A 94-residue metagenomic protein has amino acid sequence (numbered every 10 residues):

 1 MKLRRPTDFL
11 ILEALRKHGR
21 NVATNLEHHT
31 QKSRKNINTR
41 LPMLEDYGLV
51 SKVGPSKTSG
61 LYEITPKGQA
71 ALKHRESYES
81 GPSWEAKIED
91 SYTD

Functional and structural regions predicted by a protein language model:
M1-I11: Short alpha-helical segments that sit at the start of domains
P6, G54-L61: Short, Lys/Arg-rich nucleic-acid/phosphate-binding segment
L10-H18: Short amphipathic alpha-helical elements of helix-turn-helix/winged-helix folds
E13, T24, P42: Residues within the helices of the helix-turn-helix
R20-H29: Short acidic, hydrophobic short linear motifs in intrinsically disordered regions
K32-D46: Short amphipathic alpha-helical interaction segments
D46-P55: A short, conserved structural fragment
Q69, K73-D94: Amphipathic alpha-helical dimerization/coiled-coil segments that flank or bridge DNA-binding/regulatory modules
